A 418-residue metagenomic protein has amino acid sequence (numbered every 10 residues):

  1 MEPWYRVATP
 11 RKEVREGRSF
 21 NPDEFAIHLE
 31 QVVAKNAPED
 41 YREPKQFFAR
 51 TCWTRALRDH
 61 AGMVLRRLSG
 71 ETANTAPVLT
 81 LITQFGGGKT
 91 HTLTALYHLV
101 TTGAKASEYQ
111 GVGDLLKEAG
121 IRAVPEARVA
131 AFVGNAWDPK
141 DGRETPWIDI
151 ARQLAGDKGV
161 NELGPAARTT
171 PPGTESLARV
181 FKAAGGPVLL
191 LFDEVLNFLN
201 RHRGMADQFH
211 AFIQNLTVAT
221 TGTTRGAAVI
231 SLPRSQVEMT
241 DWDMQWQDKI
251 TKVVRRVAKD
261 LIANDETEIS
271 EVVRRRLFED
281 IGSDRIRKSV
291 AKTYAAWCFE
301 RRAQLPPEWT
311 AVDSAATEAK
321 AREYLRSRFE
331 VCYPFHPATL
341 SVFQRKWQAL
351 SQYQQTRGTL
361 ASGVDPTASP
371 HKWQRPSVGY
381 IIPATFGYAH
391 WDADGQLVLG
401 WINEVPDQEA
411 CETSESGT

Functional and structural regions predicted by a protein language model:
M1-G87, T94, L99-V100, K249 (+3 more regions): Walker A/P-loop-proximal flanking segment of P-loop NTPase domains
M1-R42, A119, F132-W137, L177-A178 (+8 more regions): Extended alpha-helical interface modules used as scaffolds for assembling large macromolecular complexes
D40-R50, A127-P171, L196-G204: Conserved P-loop NTPase mechanochemical-coupling segment
T75-V78, Y97-V133, V160-P171, L232 (+1 more regions): Flexible phosphate/Mg2+-sensing switch loops adjacent to catalytic phosphate-binding sites
G87-G88, A106: ATP-binding Walker
E118, P125-K140, E144, V218-G222 (+1 more regions): Conserved P-loop NTPase catalytic core
V160-F192, R203, H210-A219, T223: Mid-core helix/loop region of P-loop NTP-binding domains shared across ATPases and GTPases
F198-F209, M239-W242: Conserved ATPase-coupling elements of RecA-like P-loop NTPase cores
